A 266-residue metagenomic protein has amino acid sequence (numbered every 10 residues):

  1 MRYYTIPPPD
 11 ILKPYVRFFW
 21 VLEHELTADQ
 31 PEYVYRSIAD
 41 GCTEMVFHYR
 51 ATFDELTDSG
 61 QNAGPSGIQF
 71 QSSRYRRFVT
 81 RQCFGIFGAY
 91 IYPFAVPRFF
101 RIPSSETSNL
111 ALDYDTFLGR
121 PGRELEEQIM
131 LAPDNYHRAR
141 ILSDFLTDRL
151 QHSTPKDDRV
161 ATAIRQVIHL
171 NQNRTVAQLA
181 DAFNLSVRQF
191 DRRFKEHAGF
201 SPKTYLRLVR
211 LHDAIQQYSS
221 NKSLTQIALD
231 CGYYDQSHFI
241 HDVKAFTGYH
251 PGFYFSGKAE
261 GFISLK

Functional and structural regions predicted by a protein language model:
M1-A161, V167-A177, F183-V187, F200-S201 (+4 more regions): Alpha-helical bundle regulatory/interaction domains
A177, D191-E196, K203-L206: Long, low-complexity intrinsically disordered regions
F194-F200, D242-Y254: A secondary-structure capping/hinge motif
L206-R210, F255-S256: Short Lys/Arg-enriched helix C-cap and helix-to-coil transition segments that create basic nucleic-acid-contact patches
H212-Q216, H241: Contiguous, well-ordered alpha-helical segments that form the cores/surfaces of helical PPI scaffolds
